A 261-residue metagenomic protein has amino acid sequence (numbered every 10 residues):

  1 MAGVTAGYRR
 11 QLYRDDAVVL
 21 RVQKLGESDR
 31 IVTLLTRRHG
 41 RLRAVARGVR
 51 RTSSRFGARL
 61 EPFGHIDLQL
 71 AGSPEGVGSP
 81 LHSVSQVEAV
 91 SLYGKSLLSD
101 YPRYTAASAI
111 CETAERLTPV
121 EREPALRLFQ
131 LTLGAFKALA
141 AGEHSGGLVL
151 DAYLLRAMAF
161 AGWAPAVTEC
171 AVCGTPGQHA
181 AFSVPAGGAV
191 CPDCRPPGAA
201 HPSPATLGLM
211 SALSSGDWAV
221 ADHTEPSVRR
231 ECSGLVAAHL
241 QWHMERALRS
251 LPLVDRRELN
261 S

Functional and structural regions predicted by a protein language model:
M1-I31, L35-S261: Non-catalytic alpha-helical scaffolds and adjoining flexible linkers that form interface surfaces for assembly
